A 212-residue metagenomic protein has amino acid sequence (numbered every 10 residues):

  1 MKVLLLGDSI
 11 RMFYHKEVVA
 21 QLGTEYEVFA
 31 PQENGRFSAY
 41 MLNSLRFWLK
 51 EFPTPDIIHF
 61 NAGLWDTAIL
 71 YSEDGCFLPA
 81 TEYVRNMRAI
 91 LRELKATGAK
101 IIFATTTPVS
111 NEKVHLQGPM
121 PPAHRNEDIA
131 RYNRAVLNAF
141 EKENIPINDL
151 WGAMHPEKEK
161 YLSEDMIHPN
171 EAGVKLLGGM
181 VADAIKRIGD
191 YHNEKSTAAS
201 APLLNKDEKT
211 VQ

Functional and structural regions predicted by a protein language model:
M1-K16, F37, T67: Catalytic nucleophile-elbow at a beta strand-turn-alpha helix junction centered on a G-D-S/GDSL motif, marking
L5-D8, N34-F37, P79-A80, H124-R125: Short, flexible loop segments at the rims of nucleotide/cofactor-binding pockets, characterized by
L6, P31, A104: The conserved SAM/SAH-binding core of class I Rossmann-like methyltransferase domains, concentrating on the hydrophobic
D8-R11, N34, I167, V174: Short beta->alpha junction loops/turns
Y14-Y26: A short, Lys/Arg-enriched amphipathic alpha-helix followed by its capping loop at the start of a domain
Q21-T24, L42-Q212: Alpha-helical cap/lid subdomain in secreted, periplasmic, or secretory-pathway luminal O-acyl-processing enzymes
E25-L42: A short beta-strand-loop structural module common to alpha/beta enzyme folds
